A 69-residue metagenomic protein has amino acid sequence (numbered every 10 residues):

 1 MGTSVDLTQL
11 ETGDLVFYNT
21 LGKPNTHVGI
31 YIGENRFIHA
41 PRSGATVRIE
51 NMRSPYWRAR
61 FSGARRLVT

Functional and structural regions predicted by a protein language model:
M1-T46, N51: ...with weaker cross-activation on analogous glycine-rich loops/strands in unrelated enzymes
S54-W57: Disulfide-stabilized, aromatic/cysteine-rich ligand-recognition loop
A59-T69: Low-complexity, Gly/Ser/Thr/Pro-rich intrinsically disordered linker/tail segments
